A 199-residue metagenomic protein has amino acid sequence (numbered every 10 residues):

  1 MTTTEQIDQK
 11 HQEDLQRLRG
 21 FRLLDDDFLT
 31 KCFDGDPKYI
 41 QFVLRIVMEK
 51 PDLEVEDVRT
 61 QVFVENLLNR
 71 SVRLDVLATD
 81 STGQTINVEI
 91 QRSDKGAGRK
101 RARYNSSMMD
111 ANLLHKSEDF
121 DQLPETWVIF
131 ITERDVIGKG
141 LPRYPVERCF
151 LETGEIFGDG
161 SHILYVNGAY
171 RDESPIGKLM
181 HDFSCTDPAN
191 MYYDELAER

Functional and structural regions predicted by a protein language model:
M1-E198: Elongated, amphipathic alpha-helical interaction scaffolds
